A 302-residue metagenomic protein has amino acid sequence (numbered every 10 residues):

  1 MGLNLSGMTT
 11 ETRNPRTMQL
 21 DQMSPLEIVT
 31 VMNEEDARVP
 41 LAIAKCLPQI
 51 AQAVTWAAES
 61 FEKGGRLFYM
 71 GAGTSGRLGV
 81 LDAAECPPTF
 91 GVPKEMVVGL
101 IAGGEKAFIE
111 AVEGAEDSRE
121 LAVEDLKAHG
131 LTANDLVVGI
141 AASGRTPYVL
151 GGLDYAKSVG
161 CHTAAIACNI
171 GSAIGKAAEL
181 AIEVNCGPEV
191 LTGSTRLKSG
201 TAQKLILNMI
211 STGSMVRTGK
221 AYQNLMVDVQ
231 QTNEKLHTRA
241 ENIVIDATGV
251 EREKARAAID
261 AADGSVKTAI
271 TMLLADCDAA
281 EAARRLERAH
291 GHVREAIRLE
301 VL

Functional and structural regions predicted by a protein language model:
M1-A42, C46: Cofactor-/ligand-binding subdomain signature composed of acidic, glycine-rich, tryptophan-containing flexible loops
V31-V39, G99-E110, Y222, D263: Gly-rich Lys/Arg/Thr-decorated short loops/hinges at beta-loop-alpha junctions or inter-strand turns that position
L41, P48, E110-A111, T232-N233: Active-site pocket-shaping loop/turn-to-helix segments
I43, I50-T55: Phosphate-interacting basic helix/loop segments used at nucleotide- and nucleic-acid interfaces
A53-G64, G130-T132: Glycine-rich phosphate/diphosphate-binding loops that line cofactor/substrate pockets in enzymes
F68-I206, T212-T218: Glycine-rich phosphate-binding loops that contact phosphosugars or nucleotide phosphates
S214-L302: Short, amphipathic alpha-helical interaction segments embedded in low-complexity terminal/linker regions of eukaryotic
